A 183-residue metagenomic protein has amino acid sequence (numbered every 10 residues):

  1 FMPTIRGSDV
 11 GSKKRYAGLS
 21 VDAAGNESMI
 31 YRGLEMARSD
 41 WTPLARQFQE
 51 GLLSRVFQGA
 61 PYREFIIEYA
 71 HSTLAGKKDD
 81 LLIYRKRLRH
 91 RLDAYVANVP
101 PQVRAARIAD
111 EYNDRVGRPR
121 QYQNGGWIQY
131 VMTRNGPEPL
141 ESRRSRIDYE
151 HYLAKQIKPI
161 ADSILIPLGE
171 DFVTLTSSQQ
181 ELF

Functional and structural regions predicted by a protein language model:
F1-F183: DNA-dependent DNA polymerase catalytic subunits
